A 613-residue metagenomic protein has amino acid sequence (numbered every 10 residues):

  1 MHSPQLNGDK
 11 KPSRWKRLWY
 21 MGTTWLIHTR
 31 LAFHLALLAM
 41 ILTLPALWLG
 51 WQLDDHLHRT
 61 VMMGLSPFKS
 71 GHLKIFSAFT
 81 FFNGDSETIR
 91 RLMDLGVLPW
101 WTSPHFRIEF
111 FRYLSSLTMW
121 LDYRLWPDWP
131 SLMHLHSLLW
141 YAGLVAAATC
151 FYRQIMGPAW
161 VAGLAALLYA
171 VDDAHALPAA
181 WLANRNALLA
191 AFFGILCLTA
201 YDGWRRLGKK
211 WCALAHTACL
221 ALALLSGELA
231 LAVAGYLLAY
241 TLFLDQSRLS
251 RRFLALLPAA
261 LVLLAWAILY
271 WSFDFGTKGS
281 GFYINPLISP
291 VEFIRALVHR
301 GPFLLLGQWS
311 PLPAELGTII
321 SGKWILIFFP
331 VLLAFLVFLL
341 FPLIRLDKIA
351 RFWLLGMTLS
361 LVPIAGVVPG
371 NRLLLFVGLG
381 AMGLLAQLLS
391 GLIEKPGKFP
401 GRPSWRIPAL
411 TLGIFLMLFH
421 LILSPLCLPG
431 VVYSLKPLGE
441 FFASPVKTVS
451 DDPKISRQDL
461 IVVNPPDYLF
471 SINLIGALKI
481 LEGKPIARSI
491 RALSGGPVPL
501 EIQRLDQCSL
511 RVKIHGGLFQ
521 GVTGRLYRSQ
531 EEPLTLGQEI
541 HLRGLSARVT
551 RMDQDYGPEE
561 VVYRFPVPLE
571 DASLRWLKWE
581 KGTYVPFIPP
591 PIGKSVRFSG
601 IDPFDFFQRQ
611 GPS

Functional and structural regions predicted by a protein language model:
H2-L478, L545: Polytopic membrane enzymes that build or remodel cell-surface glycoconjugates and lipids
H56-T60, S321-F328, R345, P400-S613: Intrinsically disordered, polar/acidic, low-complexity terminal segments
